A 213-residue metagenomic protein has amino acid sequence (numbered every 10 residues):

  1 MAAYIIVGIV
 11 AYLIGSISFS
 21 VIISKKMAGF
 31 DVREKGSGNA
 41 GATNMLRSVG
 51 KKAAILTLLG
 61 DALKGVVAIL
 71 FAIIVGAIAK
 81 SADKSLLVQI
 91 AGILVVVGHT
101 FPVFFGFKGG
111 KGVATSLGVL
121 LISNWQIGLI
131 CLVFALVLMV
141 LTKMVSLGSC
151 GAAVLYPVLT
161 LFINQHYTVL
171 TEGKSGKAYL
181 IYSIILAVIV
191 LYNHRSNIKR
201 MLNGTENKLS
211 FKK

Functional and structural regions predicted by a protein language model:
M1-V7, I69-Q89, L121-I127, F162-I181: Helix-coil boundary and interhelical linker segments in multi-pass alpha-helical membrane proteins
A2-M27: N-terminal signal-anchor transmembrane alpha helix
I5-V10, I55, V88-I93, L117 (+3 more regions): Hydrophobic alpha-helical transmembrane segments
V21-A53, K199-K213: Cytosolic, membrane-interface loops and tails of multi-pass inner-membrane proteins
F30-A42, F104-L117, M144-L155: Short, non-helical or kinked segments that cap or interrupt transmembrane helices
L46-G50, A72-G76, L94, G112-T142 (+1 more regions): Interfacial segments of multi-pass membrane proteins
R47-I74, L86, A91: Multi-pass membrane catalytic core of lipid/isoprenoid biosynthesis enzymes
